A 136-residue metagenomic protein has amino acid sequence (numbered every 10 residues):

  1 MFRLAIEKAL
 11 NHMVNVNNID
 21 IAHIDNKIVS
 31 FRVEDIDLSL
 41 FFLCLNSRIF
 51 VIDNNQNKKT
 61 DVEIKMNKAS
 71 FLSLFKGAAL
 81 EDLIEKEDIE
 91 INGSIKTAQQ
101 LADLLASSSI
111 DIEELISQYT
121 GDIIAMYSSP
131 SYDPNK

Functional and structural regions predicted by a protein language model:
M1-K136: Feature captures hydrophobic
